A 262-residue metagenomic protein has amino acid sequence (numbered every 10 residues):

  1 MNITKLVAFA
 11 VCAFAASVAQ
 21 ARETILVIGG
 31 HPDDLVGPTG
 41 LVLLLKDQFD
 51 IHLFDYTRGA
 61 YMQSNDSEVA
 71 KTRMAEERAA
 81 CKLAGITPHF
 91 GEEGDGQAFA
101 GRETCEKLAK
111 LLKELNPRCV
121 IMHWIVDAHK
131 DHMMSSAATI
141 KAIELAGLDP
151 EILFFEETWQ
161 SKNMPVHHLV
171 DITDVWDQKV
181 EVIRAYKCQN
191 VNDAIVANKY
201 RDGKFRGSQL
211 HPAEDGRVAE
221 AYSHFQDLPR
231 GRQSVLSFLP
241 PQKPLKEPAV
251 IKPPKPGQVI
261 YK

Functional and structural regions predicted by a protein language model:
M1-F9: Sec-dependent signal peptide recognition, specifically the positively charged N-region followed immediately by
V11-A19: Hydrophobic h-region of N-terminal signal peptides that target proteins for export in Gram-negative bacteria
A19-L115, K141-L148, F238-P241, K255-Y261: Active-site rim/loop-helix segments in enzyme catalytic domains that contact anionic ligands
D34-L35, A60-Q63, G96, V126-H132 (+2 more regions): Active-site environment of divalent metal-dependent phosphoester hydrolases
R78, I140, V180-R184: Non-transmembrane alpha-helical segments in soluble domains of secreted/periplasmic/extracellular proteins
A109-V126, S135: Proline-aspartate-enriched helix->loop->beta-strand connector
K130-I143: Short Gly/Thr/Asp-enriched flexible loops that form oxyanion-binding sites at enzyme active sites
D149-E151, F155-K262: The feature marks non-catalytic terminal segments
